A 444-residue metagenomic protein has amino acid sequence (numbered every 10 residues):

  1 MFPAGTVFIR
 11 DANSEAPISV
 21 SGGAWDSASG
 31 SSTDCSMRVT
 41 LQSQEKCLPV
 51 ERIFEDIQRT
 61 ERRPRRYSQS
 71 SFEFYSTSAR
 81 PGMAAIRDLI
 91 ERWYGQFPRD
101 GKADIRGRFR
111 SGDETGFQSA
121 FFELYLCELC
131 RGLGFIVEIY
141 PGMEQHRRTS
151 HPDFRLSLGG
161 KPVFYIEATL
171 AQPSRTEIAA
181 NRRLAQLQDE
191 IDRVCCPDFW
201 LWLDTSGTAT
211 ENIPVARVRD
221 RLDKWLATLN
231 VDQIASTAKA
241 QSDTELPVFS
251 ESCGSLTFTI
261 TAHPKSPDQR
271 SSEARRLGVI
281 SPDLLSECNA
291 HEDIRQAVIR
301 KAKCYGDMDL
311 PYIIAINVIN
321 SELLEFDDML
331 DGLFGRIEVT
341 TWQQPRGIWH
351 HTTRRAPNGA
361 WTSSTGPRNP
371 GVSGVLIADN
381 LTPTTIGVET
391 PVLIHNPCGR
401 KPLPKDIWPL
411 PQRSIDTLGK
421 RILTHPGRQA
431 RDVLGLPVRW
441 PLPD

Functional and structural regions predicted by a protein language model:
M37-A120, L124, R175-R221: Interdomain/boundary linker segments immediately adjacent to catalytic/signaling cores
G82, F97, G132, A171-N369: Metal-dependent nuclease catalytic core centered on acidic motifs
F121-L133: Short N-terminal edge-element motif at the start of the domain
R131-S157: A short acidic/basic microdomain associated with nuclease active sites
L156-Y165, G306-L310: Active-site beta-strand-loop-beta-strand hairpin of nuclease catalytic cores that positions key catalytic residues
W361-D444: Charge-dense, extended regions
